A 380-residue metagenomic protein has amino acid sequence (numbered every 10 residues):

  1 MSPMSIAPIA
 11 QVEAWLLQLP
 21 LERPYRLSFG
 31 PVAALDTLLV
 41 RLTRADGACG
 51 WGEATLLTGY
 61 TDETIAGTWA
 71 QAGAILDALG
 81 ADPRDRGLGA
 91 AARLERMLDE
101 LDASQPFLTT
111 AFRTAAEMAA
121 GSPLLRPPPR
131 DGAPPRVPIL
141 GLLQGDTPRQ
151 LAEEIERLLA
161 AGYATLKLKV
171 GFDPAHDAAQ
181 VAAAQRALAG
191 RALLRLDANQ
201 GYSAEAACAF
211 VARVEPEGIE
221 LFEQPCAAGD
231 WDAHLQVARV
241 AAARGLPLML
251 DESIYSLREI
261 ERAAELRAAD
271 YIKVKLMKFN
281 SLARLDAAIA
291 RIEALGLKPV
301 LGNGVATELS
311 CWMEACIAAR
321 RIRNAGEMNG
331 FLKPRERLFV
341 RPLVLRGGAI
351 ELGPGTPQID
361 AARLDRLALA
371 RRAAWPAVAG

Functional and structural regions predicted by a protein language model:
S2-L194, N199-G201, C208, A212-P216 (+1 more regions): N-terminal capping/lid subdomain adjacent to the active-site entrance of alpha/beta enzymes
A7-A10, V137, R191-A192, E217-E220 (+4 more regions): A structural micro-motif
A34, R149, A175, A179 (+5 more regions): Residue-level recognition of alpha-helix initiation/capping sites
L88-G89, R126-P129, L221-P225, V300-G304: Flexible, glycine/charged-enriched surface loops at secondary-structure junctions
A133-P138, L188-D197, V240-D251, G296-V300: Short beta-strand/loop segments at the ligand-binding rim of alpha/beta enzyme cores
Q144, L166-P174, R195-Q200, I219-D230 (+2 more regions): Catalytic beta/alpha-barrel core
E205-A209, P216-I219, P225-V240, L250: Active-site loop segments of alpha/beta catalytic cores
D230-Q236, V240, G245-P247, I254-T356: Shared catalytic-loop signature of beta/alpha-barrel
